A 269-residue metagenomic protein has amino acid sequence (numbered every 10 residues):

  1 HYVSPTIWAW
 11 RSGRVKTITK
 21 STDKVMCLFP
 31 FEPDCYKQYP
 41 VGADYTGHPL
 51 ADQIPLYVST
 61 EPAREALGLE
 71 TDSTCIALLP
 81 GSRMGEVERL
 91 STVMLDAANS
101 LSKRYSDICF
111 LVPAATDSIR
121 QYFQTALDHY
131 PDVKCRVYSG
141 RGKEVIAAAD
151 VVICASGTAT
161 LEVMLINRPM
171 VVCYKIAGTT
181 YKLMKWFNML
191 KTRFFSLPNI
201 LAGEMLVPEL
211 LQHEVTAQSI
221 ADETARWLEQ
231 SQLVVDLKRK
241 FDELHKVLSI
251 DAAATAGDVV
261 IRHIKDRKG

Functional and structural regions predicted by a protein language model:
H1-G269: Nucleotide-activated sugar donor-binding and catalytic core shared by glycosyltransferases and related lipid-linked
